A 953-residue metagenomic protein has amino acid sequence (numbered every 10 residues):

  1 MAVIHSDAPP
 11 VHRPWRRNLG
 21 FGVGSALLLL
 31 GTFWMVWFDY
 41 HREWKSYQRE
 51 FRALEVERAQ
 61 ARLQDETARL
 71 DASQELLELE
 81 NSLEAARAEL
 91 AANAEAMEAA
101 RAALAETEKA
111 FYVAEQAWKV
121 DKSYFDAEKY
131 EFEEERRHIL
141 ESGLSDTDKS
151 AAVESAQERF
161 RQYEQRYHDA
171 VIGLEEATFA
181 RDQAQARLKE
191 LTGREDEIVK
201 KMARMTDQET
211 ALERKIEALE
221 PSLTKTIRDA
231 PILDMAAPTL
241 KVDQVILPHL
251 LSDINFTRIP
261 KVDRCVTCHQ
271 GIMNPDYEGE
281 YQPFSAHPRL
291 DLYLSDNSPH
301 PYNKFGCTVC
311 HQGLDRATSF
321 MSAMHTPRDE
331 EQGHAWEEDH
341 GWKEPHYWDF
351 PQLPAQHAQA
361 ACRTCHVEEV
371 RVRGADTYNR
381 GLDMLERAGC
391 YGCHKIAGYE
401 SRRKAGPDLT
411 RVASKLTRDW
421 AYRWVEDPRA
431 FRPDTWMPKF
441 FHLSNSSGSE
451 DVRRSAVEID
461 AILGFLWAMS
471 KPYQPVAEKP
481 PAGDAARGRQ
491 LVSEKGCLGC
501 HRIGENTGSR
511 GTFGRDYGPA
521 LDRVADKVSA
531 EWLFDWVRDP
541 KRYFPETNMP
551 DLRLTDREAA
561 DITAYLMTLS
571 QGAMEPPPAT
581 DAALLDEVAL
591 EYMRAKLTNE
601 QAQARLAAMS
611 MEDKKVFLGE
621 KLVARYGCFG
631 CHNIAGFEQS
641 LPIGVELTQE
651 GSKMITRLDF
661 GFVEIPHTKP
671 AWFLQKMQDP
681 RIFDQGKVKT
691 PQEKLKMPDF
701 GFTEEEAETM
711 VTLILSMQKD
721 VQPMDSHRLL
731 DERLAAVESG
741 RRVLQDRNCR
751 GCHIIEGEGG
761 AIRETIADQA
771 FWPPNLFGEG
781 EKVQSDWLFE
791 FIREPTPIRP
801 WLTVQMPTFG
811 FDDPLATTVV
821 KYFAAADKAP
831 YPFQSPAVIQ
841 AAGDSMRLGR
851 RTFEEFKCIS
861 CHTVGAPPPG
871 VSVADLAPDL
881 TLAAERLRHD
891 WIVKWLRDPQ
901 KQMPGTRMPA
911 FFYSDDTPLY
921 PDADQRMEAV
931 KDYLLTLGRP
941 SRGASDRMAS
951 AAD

Functional and structural regions predicted by a protein language model:
M1-S25, L30-G31, M35-R42: N-terminal positive-inside, membrane-proximal cytosolic segments immediately preceding the first
T32, E43-E78, L83-A94, L104 (+20 more regions): Sequence context of c-type cytochrome heme-c attachment sites
T239-P260, R289-S298, P345-P354, H366-L385 (+5 more regions): Electrostatic cytochrome c docking/interface patches
C265, C307-C310, C362, C390 (+4 more regions): Short cysteine-rich clusters marking metal-coordination/redox-active sites
C268, C310, C365, C393 (+4 more regions): Short Cys/His-rich metal-coordination motifs, predominantly Zn2+-binding knuckles/fingers
G271, G313, C365-E368, I396-A397 (+4 more regions): Cys/His-rich metal-chelating microdomains
L290-T364, E369-A375, D383, R387-S470 (+5 more regions): Extracytoplasmic electron-transfer domains, predominantly the class I c-type cytochrome c fold
D460-I462, A486, A735-E738, L744-Q745 (+11 more regions): C-terminal non-catalytic scaffold/interaction domains in large multidomain proteins
